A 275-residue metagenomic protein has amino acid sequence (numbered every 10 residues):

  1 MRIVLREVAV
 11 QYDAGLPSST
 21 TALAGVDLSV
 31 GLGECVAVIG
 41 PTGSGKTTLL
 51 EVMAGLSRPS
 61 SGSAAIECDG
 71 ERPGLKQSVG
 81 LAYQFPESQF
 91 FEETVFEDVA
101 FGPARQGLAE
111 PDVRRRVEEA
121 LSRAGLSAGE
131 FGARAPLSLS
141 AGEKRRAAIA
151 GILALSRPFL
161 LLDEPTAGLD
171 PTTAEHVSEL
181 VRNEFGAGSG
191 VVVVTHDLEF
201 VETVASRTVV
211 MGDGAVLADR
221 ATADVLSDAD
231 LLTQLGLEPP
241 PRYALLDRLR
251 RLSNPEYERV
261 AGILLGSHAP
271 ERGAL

Functional and structural regions predicted by a protein language model:
M1-R2, Q11-G25: A short, flexible loop at the N-terminus of ABC-type nucleotide-binding domains that lies
A54: Helix-to-loop junction immediately C-terminal to a conserved catalytic motif
A135-L139, E143: Conserved ABC ATPase signature
L160-D163: Catalytic Walker B motif of ABC-type/P-loop ATPase nucleotide-binding domains
T195-H196: H-loop/switch region of ABC-family ATPase nucleotide-binding domains
V201-T203: A short, surface-exposed alpha-helical micro-motif characterized by mixed small hydrophobic and charged/polar residues
A215-R242: Conserved beta-strand-loop-alpha-helix hinge in the C-terminal portion of ABC ATPase nucleotide-binding domains
